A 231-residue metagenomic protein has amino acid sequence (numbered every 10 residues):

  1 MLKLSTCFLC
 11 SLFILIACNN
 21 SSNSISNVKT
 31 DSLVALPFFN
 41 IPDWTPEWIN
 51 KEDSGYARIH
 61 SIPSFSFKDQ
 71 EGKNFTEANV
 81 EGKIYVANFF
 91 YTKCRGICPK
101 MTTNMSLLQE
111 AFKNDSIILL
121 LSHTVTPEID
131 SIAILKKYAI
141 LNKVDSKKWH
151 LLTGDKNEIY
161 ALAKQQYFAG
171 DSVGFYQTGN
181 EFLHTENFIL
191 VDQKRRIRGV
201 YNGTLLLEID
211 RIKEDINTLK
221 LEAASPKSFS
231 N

Functional and structural regions predicted by a protein language model:
L2-S64, N231: N-terminal targeting signals for export/organelle localization
I62-P63, Y85, T185-N187: Short loop/turn microsegments at loop-to-beta-strand junctions
F75-M105, L120-L121: Short active-site neighborhood of thiol/selenol oxidoreductases, capturing the structured segment around
T102-L162: Structural microenvironment flanking redox-active thiols in thiol-disulfide oxidoreductases
W149, Y160, Y167-S172, L183-I189: Structural micro-motif
G174-N231: Thiol-/selenol-based redox modules, centered on thioredoxin-like and closely related oxidoreductase domains
